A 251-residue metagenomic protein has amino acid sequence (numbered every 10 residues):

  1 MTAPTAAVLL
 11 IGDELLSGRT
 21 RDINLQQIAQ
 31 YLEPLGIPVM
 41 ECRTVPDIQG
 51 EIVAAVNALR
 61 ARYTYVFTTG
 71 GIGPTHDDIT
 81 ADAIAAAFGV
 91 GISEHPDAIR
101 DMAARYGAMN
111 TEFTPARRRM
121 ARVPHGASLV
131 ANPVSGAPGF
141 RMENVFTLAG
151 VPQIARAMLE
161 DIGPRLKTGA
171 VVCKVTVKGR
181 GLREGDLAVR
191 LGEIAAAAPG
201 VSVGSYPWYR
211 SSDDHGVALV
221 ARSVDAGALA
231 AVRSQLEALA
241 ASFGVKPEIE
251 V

Functional and structural regions predicted by a protein language model:
T2-C42, P46-D47, A230-S234: Glycine-rich phosphate/diphosphate-binding loop of Rossmann-like nucleotide-binding domains
A7, T64-Y65, A121, S128 (+4 more regions): Structural motif
I11-D13, T68-H76, G150, Y206 (+1 more regions): Glycine-rich beta-strand-to-loop/alpha-helix junction loops that act as flexible
Q26-I79, I84-A86, G107: N-terminal small/polar loop signature for handling phosphorylated ligands or for N-terminal nucleophile
T44-D47, D97, R118, L182: Short beta->alpha linker loops
E51-N57, D78-G169: Proline/glycine-rich low-complexity loops and linkers
N144-L239: An accessory alpha-helical subdomain
L239-V251: Conserved short beta-strand edge segments in small beta-sheet-based binding/regulatory domains
